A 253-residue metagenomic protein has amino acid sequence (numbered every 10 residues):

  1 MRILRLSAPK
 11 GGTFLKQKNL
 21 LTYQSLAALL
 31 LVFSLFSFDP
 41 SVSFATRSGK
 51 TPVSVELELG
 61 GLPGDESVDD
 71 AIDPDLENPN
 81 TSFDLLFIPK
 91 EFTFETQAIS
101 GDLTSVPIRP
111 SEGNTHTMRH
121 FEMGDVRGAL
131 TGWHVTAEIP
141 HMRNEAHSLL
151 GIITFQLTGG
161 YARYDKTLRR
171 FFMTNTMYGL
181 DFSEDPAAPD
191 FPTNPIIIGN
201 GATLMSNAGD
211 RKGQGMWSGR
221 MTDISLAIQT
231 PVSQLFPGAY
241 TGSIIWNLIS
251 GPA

Functional and structural regions predicted by a protein language model:
M1-A45: Sec-dependent N-terminal signal peptides of Gram-positive bacterial secreted proteins and lipoproteins
K18-T22, F38-A253: Signature of Gram-negative chaperone-usher
